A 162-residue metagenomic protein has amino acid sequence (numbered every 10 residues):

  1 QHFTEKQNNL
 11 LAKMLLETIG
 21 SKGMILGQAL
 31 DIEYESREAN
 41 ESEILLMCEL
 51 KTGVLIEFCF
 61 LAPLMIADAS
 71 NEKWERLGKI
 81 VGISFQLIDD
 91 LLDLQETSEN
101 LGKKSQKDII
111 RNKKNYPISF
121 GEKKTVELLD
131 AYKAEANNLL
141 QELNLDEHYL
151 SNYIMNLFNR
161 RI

Functional and structural regions predicted by a protein language model:
Q1-I162: All-alpha prenyltransferase/terpene-synthase fold signal
